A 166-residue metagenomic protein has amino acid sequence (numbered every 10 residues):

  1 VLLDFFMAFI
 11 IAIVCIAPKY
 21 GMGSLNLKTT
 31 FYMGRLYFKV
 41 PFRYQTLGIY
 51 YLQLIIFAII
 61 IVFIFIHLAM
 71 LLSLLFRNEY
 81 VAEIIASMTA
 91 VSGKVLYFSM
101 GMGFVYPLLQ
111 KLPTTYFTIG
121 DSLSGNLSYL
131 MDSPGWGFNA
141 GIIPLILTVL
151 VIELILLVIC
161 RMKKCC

Functional and structural regions predicted by a protein language model:
V1, Y51, Y80-E83, T89 (+1 more regions): Long, contiguous hydrophobic alpha-helical segments, chiefly transmembrane helices and signal peptides
V1-L2, C166: Hydrophobic, small-residue-rich membrane helices and short re-entrant helix-turn-helix hairpins that build
L2-L74, D121-G141: Secretory targeting signals
A12, I16-F31, N78, F98 (+2 more regions): Transmembrane helix-loop junctions in multipass membrane proteins, especially transporters and channels
I13, H67, S87, M100 (+1 more regions): Transmembrane alpha-helix boundary/anchor motif
L71-L75, I142-C166: Junction motif at the cytosolic side of a transmembrane helix
F76-L112: Transmembrane helix segments
F104-Y129: Short hydrophobic, aromatic-rich alpha-helical segments embedded in or entering the lipid bilayer of multi-pass
